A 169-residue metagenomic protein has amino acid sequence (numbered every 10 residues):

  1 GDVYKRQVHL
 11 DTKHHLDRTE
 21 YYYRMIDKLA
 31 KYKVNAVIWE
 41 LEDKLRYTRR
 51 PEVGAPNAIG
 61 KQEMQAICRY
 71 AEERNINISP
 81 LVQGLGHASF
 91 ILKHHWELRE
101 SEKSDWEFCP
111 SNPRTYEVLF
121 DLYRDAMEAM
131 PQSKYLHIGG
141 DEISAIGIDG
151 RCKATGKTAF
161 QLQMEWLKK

Functional and structural regions predicted by a protein language model:
G1-Y4: Short, small-residue-biased leader/transition segments that mark boundaries at the very start of proteins
R6-K169: Substrate-binding cleft of carbohydrate-active enzyme catalytic domains
